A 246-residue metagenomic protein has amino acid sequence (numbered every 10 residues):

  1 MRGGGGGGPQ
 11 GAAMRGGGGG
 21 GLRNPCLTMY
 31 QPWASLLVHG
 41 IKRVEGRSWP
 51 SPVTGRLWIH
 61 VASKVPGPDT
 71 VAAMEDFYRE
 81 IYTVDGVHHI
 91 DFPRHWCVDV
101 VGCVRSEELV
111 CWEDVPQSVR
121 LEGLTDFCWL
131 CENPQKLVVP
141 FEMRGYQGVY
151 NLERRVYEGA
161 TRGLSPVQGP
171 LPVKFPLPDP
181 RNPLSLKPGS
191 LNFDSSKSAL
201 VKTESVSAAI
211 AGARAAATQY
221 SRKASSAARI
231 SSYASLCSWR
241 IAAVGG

Functional and structural regions predicted by a protein language model:
R2-G246: Structured alpha/beta reader/binder surfaces that contact nucleic acids or chromatin modification marks
